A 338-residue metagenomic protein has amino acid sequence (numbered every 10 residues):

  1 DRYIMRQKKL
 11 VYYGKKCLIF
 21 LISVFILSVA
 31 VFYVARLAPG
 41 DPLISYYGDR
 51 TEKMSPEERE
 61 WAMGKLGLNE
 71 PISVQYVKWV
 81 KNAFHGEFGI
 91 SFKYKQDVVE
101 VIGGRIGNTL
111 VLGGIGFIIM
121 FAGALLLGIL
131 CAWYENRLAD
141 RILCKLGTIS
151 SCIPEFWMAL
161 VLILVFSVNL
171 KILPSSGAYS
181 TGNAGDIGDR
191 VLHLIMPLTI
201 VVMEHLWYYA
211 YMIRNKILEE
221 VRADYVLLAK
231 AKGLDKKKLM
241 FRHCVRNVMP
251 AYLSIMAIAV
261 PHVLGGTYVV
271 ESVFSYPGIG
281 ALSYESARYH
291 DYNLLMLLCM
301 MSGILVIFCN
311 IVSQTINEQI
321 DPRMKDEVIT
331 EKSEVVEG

Functional and structural regions predicted by a protein language model:
D1-I19, A231-K232: N-terminal Sec/SRP start-transfer signal
M5-K9, L68-L125: An internal, D/E-rich "acidic patch" concept
K8-K15, L126-L162, Y252: Cytoplasmic-entry segments and transmembrane alpha-helices of multi-pass inner-membrane transporters
V24-V74, L170-D189: Hydrophobic alpha-helical transmembrane segments of membrane transport/permease proteins and related membrane-embedded
I26, A30, V34, G123 (+7 more regions): Alpha-helical membrane-inserting segments
M54-H85, L194, F274-E285: Short hydrophobic, aromatic-rich alpha-helical segments embedded in or entering the lipid bilayer of multi-pass
I106-A139, E155, A184-G338: Alpha-helical transmembrane segments of integral membrane proteins, especially multi-pass inner/plasma-membrane
K145-W207: Membrane-water interface segments at transmembrane-helix boundaries in multipass membrane proteins
